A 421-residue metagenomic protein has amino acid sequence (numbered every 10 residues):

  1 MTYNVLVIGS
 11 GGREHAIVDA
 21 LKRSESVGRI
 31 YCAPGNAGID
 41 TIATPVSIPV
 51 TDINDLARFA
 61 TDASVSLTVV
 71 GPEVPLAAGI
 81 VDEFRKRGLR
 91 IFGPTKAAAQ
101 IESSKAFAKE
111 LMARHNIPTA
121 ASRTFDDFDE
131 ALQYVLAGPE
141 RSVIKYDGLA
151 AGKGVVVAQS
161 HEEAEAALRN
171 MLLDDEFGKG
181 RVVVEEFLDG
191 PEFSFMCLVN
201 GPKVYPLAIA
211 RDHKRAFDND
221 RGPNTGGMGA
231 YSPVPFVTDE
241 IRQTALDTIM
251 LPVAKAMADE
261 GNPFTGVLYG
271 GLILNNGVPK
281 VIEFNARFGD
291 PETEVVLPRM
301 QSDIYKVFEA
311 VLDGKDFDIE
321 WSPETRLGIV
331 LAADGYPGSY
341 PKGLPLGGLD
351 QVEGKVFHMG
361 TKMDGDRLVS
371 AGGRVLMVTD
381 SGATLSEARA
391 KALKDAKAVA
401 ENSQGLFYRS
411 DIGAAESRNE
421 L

Functional and structural regions predicted by a protein language model:
M1-K96: ATP-binding N-terminal substructure of ATP-dependent carboxylate-amine bond-forming enzymes
D40-I42, Q100-A106, F217-N219: Short, charged, surface-exposed secondary-structure boundary motifs
P45-D52, R123-D127, A158: Short acidic-hydrophobic, aromatic-tinged amphipathic segments that line or gate anion-handling sites
P94-G154: A conserved helix-loop-beta module that forms one wall/lid of the active-site cleft in ATP-utilizing catalytic domains
G154-P291: Internal nucleotide-binding/catalytic subdomain
L246-L268, N285-Q351, D364: Active-site "cap" helix and flanking loop/linker of ATP-utilizing ligase/carboxylase catalytic domains
T361-G365, S370-L421: Generic C-terminus detector
